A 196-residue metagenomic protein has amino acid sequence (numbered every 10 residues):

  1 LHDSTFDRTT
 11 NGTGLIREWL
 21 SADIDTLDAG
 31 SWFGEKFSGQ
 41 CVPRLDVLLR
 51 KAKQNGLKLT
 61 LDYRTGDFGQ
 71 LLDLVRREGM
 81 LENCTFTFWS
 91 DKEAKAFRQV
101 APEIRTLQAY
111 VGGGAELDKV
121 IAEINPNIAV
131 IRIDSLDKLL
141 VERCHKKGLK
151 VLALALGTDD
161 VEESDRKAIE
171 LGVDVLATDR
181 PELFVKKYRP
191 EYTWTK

Functional and structural regions predicted by a protein language model:
H2-G112, I124-N127, I131, H145-K147: Metal-dependent phosphodiesterase/phospholipase catalytic core, i.e., the His/Asp/Glu-rich active-site region
F33-Q40, Q108-K196: C-terminal active-site rim and adjoining tail of enzyme catalytic domains
